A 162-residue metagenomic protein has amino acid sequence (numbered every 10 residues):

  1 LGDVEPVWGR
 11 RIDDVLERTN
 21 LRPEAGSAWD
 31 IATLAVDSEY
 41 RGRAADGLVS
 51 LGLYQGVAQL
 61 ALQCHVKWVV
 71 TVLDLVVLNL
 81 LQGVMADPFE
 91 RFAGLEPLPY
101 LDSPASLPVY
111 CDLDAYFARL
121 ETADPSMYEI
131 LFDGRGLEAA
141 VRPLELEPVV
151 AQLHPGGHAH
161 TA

Functional and structural regions predicted by a protein language model:
L1-P6, C64, E138-L153: Structured alpha-helical
V4-S106, C111: Acyl-donor binding region in acyl/amide transferases
R91-V150: Accessory, usually C-terminal, subdomains that scaffold auxiliary metal cofactors
